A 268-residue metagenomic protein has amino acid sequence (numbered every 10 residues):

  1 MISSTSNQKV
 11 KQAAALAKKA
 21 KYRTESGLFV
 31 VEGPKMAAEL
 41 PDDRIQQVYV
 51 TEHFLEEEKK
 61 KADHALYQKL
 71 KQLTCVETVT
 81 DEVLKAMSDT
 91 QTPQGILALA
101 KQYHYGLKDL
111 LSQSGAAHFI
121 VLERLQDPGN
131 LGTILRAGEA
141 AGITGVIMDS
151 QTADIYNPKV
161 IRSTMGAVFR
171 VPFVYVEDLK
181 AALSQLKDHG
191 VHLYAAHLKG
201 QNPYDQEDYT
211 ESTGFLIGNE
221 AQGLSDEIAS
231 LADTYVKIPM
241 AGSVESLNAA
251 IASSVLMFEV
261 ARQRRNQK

Functional and structural regions predicted by a protein language model:
M1-Q91: N-terminal positively charged helical leader segments and presequences
G33, Q126-T133, L247-A252: Amphipathic alpha-helical repeat scaffolds
Q68, D109-G200: RNA substrate-binding interface of SAM-dependent RNA methyltransferases
V79-T80, E123, D149-S150, P172 (+1 more regions): Short beta->alpha connector loops at strand-helix junctions that form conserved, small/polar/Pro-enriched
V83-L125: Hydrophobic alpha-helical segments and helix pairs
A137-A141, I155, V160-V168, D226-K268: Structured adenosyl-cofactor binding patch, chiefly the S-adenosyl-L-methionine
Y194-V244: Active-site/ligand-binding-proximal alpha/beta "capping" segment
